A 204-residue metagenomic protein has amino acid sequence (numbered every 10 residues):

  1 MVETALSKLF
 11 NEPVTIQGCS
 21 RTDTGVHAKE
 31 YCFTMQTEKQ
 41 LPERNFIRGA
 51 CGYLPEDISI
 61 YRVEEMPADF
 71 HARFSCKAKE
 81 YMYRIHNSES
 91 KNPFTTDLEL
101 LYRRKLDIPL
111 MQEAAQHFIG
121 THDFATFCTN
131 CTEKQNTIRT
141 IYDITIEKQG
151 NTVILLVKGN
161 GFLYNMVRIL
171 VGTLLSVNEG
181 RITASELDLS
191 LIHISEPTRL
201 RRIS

Functional and structural regions predicted by a protein language model:
M1-S195, R199: Structured-RNA-binding interfaces characteristic of tRNA pseudouridine synthases
I203-S204: Hydrophobic alpha-helical segments, chiefly the membrane-spanning helices and signal/signal-anchor peptides
